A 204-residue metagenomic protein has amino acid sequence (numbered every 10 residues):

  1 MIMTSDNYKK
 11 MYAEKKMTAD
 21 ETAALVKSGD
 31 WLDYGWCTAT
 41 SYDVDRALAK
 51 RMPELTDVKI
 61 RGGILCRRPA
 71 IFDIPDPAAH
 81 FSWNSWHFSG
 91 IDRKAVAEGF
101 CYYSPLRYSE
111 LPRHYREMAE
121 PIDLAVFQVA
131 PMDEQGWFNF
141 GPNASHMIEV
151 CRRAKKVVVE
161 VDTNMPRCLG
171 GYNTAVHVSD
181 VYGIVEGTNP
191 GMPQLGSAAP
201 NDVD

Functional and structural regions predicted by a protein language model:
M1-D204: Conserved alpha/beta enzyme-core scaffold
